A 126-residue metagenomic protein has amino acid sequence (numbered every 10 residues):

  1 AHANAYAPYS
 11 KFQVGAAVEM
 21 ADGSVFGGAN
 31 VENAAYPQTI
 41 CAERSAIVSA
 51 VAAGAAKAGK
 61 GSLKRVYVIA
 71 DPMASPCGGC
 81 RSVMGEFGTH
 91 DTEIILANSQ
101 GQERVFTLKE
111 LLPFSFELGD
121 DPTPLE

Functional and structural regions predicted by a protein language model:
A1-N4, G59-E126: C-terminal binding/interaction regions
A7: Conserved catalytic and cofactor-binding micro-motifs that handle phosphate-bearing ligands or nucleotide cofactors
K11-M20: Short beta-strand scaffold segments in enzyme catalytic cores
G15-A16, G28, A46, C80: Small residues (Ala/Gly/Ser/Thr
M20-S24, N98-G101: Short acidic-glycine loop/turn motifs at beta-strand connectors
D22-N33, G61-R65: Glycine/charged-rich beta-loop-alpha catalytic/anionic-binding loops adjacent to active sites
A29-S45: Compact, glycine-rich, soluble single-domain proteins
A42-Y67: Short, solvent-exposed cationic patches
